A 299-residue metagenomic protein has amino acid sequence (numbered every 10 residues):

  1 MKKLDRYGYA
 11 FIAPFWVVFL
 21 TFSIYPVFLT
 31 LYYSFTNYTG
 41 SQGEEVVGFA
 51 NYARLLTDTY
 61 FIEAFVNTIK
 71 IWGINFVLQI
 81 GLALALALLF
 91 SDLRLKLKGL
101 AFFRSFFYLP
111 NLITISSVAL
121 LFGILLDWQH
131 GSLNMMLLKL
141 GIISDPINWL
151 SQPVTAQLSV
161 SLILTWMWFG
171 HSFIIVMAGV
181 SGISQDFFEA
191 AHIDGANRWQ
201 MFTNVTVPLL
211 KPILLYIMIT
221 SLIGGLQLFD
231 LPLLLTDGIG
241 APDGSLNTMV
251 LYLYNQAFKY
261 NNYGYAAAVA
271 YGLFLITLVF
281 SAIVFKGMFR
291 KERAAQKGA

Functional and structural regions predicted by a protein language model:
L4-A299: A structural signal for multi-pass alpha-helical bundles of membrane permease subunits that mediate small-molecule
